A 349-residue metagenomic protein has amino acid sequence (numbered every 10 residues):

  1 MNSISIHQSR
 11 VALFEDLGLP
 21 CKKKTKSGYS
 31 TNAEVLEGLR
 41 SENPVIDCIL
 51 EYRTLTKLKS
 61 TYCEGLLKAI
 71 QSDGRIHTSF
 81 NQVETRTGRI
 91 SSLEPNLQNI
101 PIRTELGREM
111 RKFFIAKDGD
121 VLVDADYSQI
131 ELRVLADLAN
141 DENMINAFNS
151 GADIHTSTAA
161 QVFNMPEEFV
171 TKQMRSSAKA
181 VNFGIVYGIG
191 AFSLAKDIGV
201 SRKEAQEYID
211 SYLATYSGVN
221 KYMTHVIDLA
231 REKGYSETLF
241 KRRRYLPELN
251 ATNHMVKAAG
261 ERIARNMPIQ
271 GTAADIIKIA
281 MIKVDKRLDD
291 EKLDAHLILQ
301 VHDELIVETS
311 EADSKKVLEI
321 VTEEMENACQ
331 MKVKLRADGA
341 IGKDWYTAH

Functional and structural regions predicted by a protein language model:
M1-D47, A214-R262, N266-P268, E308 (+1 more regions): C-terminal polymerase-core module
M1-E105, V121, S128-E131, A191 (+4 more regions): Conserved "right-hand" nucleotidyltransferase catalytic core of DNA-directed polymerases
S3, K68-A69, F80-V83, K112-A116 (+7 more regions): Replace "in large, NTP-powered and nucleic-acid-processing enzymes" with "in large, NTP-powered factors and other
I4-Q8, S176, I298-H302: Short Gly/Ser/Thr- and Asp/Glu-enriched loop/turn motifs at secondary-structure junctions
C63, H77-T78, Q82-T85, A160-L293 (+1 more regions): Conserved catalytic core of nucleic-acid polymerases
Q82-E167: Function-dense linear segments that define catalytic or interfacial modules in macromolecule-processing proteins
Y127, A191, Y208, H296-S310 (+1 more regions): Catalytic palm active-site di-aspartate
F192-K203, L305-I320: Catalytic palm subdomain of template-directed nucleic-acid polymerases, centered on the conserved carboxylate motif
